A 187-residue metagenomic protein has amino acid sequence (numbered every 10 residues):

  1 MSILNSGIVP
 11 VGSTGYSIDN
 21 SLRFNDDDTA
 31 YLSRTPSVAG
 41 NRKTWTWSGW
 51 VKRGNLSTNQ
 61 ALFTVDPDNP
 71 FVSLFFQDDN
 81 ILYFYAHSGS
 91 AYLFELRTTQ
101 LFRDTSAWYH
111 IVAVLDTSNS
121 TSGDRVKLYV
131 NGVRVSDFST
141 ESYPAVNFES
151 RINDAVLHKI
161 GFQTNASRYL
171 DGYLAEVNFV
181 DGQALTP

Functional and structural regions predicted by a protein language model:
S2-L185: Extracellular glycan-associated modules
